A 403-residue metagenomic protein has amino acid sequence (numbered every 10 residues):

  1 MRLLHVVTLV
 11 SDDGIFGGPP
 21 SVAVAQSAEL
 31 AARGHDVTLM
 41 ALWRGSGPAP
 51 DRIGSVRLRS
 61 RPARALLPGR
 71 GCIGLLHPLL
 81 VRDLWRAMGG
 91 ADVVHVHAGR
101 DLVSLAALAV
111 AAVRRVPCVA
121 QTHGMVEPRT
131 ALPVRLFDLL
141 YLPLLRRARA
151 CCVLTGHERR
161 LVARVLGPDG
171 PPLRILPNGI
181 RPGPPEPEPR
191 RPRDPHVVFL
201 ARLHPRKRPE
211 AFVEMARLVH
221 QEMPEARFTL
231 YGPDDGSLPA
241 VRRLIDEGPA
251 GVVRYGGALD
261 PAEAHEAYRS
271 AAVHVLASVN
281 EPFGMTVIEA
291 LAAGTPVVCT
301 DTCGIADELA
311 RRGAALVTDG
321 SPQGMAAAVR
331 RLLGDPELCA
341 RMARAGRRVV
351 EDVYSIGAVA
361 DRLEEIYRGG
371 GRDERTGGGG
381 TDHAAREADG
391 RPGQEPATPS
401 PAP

Functional and structural regions predicted by a protein language model:
L4, E188-R217, T229: Conserved donor-binding/catalytic core segment of Leloir-type glycosyltransferases
M88, A258, E266-A271: Short alpha-helical donor nucleotide-sugar binding micro-motif in glycosyltransferases
H157, G179: Carbohydrate-associated surface elements
L200, R227-V241, G257: Glycosyltransferase donor-sugar binding loop
P239-A262: Nucleotide-activated donor-binding/catalytic signature segment of Leloir-type glycosyltransferases, i.e., the conserved
V279: Aromatic "clamp/platform" in nucleotide-sugar-dependent glycosyltransferases that forms part of the donor/acceptor
P296-T300: Short hydrophobic beta-strand element within catalytic cores of glycosyltransferases and related nucleotide-activated
R311, A315-Q323, R331-P336: Conserved acidic donor-binding segment of nucleotide-sugar-dependent glycosyltransferases
